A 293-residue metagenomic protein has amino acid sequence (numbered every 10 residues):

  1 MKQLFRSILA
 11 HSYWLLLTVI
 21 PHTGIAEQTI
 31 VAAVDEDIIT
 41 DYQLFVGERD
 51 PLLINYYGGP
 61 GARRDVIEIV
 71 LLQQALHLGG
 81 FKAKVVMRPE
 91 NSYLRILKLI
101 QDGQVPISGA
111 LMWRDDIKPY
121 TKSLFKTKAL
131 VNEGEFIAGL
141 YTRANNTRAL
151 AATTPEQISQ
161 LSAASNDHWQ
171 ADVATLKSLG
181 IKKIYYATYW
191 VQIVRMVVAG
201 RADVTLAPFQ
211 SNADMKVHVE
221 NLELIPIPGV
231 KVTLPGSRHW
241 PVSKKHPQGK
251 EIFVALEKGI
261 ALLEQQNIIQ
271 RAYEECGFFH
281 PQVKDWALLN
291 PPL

Functional and structural regions predicted by a protein language model:
P21-H22: N-terminal signal peptide c-region/cleavage motif recognized by signal peptidases
E27-K118: Extracytoplasmic small-molecule ligand-binding "clamshell" domains of the periplasmic binding protein/Venus flytrap
G61-A75, L140-L179, Q192-I193: Bilobed "Venus flytrap"/periplasmic-binding protein-like clamshell domains and structurally analogous long
L76-L78, N146, P235-H280: Extended ligand-binding regions for polar small-molecule ligands
V86-S108, S178-L179, V191-Q210: Short helices/loops that flank or line small-molecule/ion binding pockets
R88-I158: Acidic, polar ligand-binding/catalytic clefts
L99-Q101, G109-T121, V204-I227, K231-L234: A ligand-binding cleft/hinge motif common to bilobed small-molecule-binding domains
E133-G139, A213, E220-V254, F279-L293: Periplasmic-binding protein-like
